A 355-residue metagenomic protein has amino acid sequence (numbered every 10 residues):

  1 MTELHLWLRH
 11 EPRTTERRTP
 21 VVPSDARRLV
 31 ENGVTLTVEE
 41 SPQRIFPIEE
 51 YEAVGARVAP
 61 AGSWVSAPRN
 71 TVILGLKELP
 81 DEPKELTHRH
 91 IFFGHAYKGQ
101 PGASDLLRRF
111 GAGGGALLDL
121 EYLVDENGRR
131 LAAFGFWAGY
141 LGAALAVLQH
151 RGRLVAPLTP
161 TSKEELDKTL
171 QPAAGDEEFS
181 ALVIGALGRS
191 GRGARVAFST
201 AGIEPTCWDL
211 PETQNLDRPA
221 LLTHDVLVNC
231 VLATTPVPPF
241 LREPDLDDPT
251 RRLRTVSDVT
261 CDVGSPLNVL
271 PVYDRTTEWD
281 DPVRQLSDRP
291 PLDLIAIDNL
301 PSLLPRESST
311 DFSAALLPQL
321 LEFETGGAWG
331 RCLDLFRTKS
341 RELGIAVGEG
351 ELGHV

Functional and structural regions predicted by a protein language model:
H10, T14-S41, V155-L232: Glycine-rich phosphate/diphosphate-binding loop of Rossmann-like nucleotide-binding domains
T15-P20, P83-E85, Q100-P101, T234-R242 (+1 more regions): Glycine/threonine-rich flexible loop motifs
T37-A59: N-terminal beta-loop-helix "entrance" segment that forms/cooperates in small-molecule cofactor or anionic ligand
S63-A67, E82-K84, L216-L221, D248: Short amphipathic alpha-helix with an adjacent loop that forms part of the alpha/beta core around
T71-G152: Phosphate/diphosphate ligand-binding glycine-rich loop within oxidoreductases
K77-E78, G94-H95, V231-P236, T260-C261 (+1 more regions): Short glycine-/small-residue-rich Rossmann-like dinucleotide-binding loops
A116, E121-T169, C261-V355: Adenosine-phosphate binding glycine-rich loop
L210-P290: Rossmann-like adenosine-cofactor binding region
